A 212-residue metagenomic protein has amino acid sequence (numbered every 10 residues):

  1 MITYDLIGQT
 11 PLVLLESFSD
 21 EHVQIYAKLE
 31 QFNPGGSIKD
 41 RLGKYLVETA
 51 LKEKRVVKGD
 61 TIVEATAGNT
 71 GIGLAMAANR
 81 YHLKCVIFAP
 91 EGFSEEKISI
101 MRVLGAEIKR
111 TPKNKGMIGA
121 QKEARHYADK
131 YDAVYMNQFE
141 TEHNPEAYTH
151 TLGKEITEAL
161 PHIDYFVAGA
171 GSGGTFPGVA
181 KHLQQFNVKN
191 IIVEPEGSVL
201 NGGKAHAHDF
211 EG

Functional and structural regions predicted by a protein language model:
M1-G212: PLP-dependent amino-acid enzyme catalytic core
